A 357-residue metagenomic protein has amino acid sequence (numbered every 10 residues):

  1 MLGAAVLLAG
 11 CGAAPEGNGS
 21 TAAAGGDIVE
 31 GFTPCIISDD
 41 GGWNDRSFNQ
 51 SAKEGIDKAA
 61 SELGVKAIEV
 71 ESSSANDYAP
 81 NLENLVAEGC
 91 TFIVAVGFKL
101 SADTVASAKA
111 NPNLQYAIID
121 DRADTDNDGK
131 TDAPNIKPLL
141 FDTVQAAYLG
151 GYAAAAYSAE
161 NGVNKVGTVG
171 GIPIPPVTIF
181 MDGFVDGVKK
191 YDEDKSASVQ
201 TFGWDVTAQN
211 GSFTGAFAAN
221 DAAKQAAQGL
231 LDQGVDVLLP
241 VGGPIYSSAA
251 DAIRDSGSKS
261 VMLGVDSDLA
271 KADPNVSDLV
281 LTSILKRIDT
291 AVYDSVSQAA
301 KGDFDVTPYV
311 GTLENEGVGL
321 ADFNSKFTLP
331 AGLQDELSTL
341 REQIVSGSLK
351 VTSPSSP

Functional and structural regions predicted by a protein language model:
M1-A4: Sec-dependent N-terminal signal peptides
V6-G10: C-terminal motif of bacterial Sec signal peptides marking the signal peptidase cleavage site
A13-P357: A residue-level marker of the well-folded mature domains of exported/periplasmic proteins
